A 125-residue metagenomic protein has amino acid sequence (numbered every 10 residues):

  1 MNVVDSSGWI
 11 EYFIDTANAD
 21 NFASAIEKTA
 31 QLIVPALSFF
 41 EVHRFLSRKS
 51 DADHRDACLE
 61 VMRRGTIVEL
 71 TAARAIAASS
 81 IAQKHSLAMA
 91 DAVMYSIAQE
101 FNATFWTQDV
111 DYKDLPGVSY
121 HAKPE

Functional and structural regions predicted by a protein language model:
M1, Y95-E125: Acidic, PIN/NYN-like endoribonuclease modules and their adjacent C-terminal/linker elements
V3-V4, G8, D20-R48, V68-T71: PIN/NYN-family metal-dependent endoribonuclease catalytic core
V4-D5, V34-P35, L87-A88, D109-V110 (+1 more regions): Histidine- and aromatic-rich ligand-binding microenvironments
G8-W9, S38, R74, V93-M94 (+1 more regions): Alpha-helix capping/helix-boundary segments
A19, F39, R55-C58, A75-A78: A general structural signal for well-ordered alpha-helical segments in protein cores
S47-R64: Active-site-proximal, substrate-binding regions of enzyme catalytic domains and RNA-binding/basic surfaces
I67-Q108: Active-site neighborhoods of divalent-metal-dependent phosphate/nucleic-acid chemistry enzymes
